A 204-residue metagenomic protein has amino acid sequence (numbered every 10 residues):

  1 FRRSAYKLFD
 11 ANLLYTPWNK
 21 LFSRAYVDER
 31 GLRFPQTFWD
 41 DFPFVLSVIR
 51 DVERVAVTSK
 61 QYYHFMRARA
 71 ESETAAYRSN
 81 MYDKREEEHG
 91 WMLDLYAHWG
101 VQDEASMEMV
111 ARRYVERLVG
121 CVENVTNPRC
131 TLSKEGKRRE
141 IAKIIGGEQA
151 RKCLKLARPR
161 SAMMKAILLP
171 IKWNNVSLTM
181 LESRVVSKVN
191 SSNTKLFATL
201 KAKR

Functional and structural regions predicted by a protein language model:
F1-M81: Donor-binding/catalytic cores of nucleotide-activated saccharide and glycerol-phosphate transferases/polymerases
F1-S4, E88, Y114, K137: Alpha-helical structural motif
F34, W99-A105: Inter-helical turn/loop segments and adjacent helix faces that build the functional surface of alpha-helical bundle
K60-R69, A75-V101, G120, N124 (+1 more regions): Catalytic core of nucleotide-sugar-dependent glycosyltransferases
D83, E87, A105-R113: Residues within HEAT/ARM-like alpha-solenoid scaffolds
M109-E123: Amphipathic alpha-helical repeat scaffolds of TPR domains
N127-R204: Membrane-interface aromatic/basic loop that binds lipid-linked glycans or pyrophosphate carriers, typified by
